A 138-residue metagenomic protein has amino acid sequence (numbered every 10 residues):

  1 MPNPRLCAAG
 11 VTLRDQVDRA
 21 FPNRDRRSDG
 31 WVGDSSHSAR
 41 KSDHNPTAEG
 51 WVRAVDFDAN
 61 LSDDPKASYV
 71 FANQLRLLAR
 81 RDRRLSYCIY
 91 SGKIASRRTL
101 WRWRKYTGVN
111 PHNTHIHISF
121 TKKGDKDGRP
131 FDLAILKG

Functional and structural regions predicted by a protein language model:
M1-L100, N113-F120: Secreted/periplasmic proteins that engage bacterial cell-wall peptidoglycan
W103: Glycine-rich catalytic cores of cysteine/serine-nucleophile enzymes that process amide/ester linkages in cell-envelope
Y106-G138: Active-site or metal-binding loop neighborhoods of secreted/extracellular toxin and effector enzymes
